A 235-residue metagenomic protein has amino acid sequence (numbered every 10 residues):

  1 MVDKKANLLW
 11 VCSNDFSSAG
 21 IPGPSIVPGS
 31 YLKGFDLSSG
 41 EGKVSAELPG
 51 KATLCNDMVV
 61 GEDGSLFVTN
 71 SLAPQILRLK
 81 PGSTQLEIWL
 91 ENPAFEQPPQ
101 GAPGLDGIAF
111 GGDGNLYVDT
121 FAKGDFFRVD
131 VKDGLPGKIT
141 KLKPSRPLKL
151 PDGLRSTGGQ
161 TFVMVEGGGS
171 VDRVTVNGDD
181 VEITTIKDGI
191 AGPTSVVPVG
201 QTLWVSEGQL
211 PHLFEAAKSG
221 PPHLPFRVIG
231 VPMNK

Functional and structural regions predicted by a protein language model:
M1-S17, L48-F67, A94-L116, P144-T161 (+1 more regions): Beta-rich, blade/repeat-based domains predominating in secreted/periplasmic proteins but also intracellular
D3, L9-V27, L66-L72, L116-A122 (+2 more regions): Conserved beta-strand positions in repeat-built beta-propeller and related beta-rich domains
S17-G20, L32, P74-L77, G124-F127 (+3 more regions): Structural signal for beta-propeller blades
G23-S65, T69: Asp-box/WD-like beta-propeller blade repeats and closely related beta-sheet repeat scaffolds
D36-E41, K80-T84, D130-L135, T175-D180 (+1 more regions): Short loop/turn segments that connect beta-strands within beta-propeller blades
E41-L48, Q85-Q100, L135-R146, V181-I186: A short beta-strand motif characteristic of beta-propeller blades
V118-K123, K143-D179: Loop/turn-rich, solvent-exposed surfaces of beta-rich toroidal or solenoidal domains
V197-K235: Blade-level signature of beta-propeller repeat domains, shared across WD40, Kelch, NHL, RCC1 and BNR/Asp-box propellers
